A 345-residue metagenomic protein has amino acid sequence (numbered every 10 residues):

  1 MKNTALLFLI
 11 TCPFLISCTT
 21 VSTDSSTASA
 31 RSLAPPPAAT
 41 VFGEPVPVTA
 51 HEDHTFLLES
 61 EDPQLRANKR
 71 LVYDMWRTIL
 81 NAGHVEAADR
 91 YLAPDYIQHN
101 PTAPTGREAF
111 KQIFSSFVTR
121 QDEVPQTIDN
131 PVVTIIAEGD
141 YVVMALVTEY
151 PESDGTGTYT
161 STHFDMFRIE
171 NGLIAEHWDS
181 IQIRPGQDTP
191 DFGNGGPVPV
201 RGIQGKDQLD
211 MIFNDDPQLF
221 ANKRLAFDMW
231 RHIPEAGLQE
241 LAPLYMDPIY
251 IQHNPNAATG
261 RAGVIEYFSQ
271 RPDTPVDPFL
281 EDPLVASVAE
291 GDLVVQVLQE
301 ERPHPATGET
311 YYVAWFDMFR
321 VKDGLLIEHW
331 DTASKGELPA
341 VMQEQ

Functional and structural regions predicted by a protein language model:
M1-A5: Positively charged n-region of N-terminal signal peptides that target proteins for export
F14-S17: C-terminal motif of bacterial Sec signal peptides marking the signal peptidase cleavage site
T19-Q345: C-terminal and inter-domain tail/linker signature
